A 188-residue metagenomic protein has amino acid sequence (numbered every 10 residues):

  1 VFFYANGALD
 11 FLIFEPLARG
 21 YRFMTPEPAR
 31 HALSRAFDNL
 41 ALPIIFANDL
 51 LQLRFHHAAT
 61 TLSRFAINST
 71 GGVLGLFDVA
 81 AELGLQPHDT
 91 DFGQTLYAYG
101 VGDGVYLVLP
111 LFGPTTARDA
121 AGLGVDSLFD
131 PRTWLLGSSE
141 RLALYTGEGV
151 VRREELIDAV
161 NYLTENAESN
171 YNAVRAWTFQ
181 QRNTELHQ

Functional and structural regions predicted by a protein language model:
V1-F11, E15: Mature N-terminal segment immediately following signal peptide/propeptide cleavage in secreted/periplasmic
A8, F46-L50, W177: Amphipathic, soluble alpha-helical interaction motifs
L12-P28: Membrane interface segments of multi-pass transport proteins and intramembrane proteases
H31: A small/polar active-site loop signature that marks catalytic segments
R35-A117: Mid-length scaffold segments of soluble, non-membrane domains
Q94, Y99-Q188: A structured, mid-to-C-terminal "fold-capping" secondary-structure block
